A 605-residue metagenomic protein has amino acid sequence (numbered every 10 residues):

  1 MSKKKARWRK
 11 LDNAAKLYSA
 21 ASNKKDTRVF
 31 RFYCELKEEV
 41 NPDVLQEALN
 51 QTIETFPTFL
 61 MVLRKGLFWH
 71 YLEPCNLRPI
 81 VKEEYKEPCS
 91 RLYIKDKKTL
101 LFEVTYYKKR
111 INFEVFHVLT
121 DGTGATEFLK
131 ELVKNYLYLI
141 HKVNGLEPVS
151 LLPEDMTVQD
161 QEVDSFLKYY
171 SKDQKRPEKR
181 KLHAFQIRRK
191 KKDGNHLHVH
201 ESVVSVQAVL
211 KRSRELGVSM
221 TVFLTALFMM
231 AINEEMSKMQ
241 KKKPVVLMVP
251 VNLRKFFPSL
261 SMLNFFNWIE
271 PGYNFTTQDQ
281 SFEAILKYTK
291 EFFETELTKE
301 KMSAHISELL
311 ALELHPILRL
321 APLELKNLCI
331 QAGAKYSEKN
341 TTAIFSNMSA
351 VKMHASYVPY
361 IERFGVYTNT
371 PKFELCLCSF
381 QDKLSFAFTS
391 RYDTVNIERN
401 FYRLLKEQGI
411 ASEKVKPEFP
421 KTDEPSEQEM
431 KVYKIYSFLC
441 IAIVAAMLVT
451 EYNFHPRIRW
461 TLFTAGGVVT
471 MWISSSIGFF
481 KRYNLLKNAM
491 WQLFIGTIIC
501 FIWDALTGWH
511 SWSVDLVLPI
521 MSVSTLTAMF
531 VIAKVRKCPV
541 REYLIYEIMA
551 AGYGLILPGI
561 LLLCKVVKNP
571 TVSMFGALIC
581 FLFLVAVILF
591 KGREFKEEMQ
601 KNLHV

Functional and structural regions predicted by a protein language model:
M1-L67, L77-E103, E234-V415: Acyl-thioester-dependent acyl-group transfer interface
S2-N13, F102, R110, L119-E127 (+2 more regions): Non-catalytic, low-complexity flexible loops and terminal extensions
A226, A489-G496, L544-G554: Central hydrophobic cores of alpha-helical transmembrane segments in multi-pass integral membrane proteins
K416-V468: N-terminal topogenic module of multi-pass integral membrane proteins
V444-G466, K481-K487, I502-M521, P539-E542 (+1 more regions): Membrane-helix interface and helix-disruption motif detector
F463-I473, W491-W503, V514-V531, G554 (+1 more regions): Generic alpha-helical transmembrane segments
M521-V531, E542-L563: Hydrophobic alpha-helical membrane segments
F595-V605: Short, highly charged, low-complexity non-transmembrane loops/tails of multi-pass membrane proteins
